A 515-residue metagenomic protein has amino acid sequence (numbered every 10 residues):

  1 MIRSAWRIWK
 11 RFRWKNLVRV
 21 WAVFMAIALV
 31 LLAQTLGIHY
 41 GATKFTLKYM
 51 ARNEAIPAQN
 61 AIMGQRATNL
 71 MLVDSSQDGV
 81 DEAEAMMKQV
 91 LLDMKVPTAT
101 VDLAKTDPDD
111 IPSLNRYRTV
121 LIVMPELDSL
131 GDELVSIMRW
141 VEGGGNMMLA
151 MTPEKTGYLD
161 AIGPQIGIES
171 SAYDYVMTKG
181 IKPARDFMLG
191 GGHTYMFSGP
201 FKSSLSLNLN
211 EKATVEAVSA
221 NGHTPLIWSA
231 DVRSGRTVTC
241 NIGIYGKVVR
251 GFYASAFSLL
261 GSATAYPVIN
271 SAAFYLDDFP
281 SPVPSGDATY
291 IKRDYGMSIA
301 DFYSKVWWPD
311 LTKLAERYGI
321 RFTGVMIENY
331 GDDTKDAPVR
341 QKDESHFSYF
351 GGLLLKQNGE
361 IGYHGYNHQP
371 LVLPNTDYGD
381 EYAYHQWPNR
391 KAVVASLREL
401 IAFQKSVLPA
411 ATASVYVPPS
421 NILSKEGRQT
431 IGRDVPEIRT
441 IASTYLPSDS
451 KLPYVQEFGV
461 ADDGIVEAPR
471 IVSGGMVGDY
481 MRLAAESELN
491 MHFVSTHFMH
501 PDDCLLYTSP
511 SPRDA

Functional and structural regions predicted by a protein language model:
R7-A26: N-terminal Sec-pathway targeting helices
V23, A28, N389-D462: Catalytic domains of cell-wall/extracellular-matrix polysaccharide-remodeling enzymes, centered on de-N-acetylation
G64-N69, Y117, N146, S204-S271: A glycine-centered loop/beta-turn motif at secondary-structure junctions
T68-S75, V141-G143, L149-A161, E316-E426 (+1 more regions): Metal-dependent polysaccharide deacetylase catalytic core of the NodB/CE4 family, i.e., the active-site-bearing domain
G79-T156, K305: Helical hinge/lid and interdomain linker segments adjacent to catalytic or ligand-binding clefts that mediate domain
L127-T194: A glycine-rich, often tryptophan-bearing local segment used as a flexible ligand/cofactor-contacting loop or short
Y245-S255, L259-L353, Q357: Active-site beta->alpha N-cap acidic-glycine motif
Y507-D514: Conserved small/polar residues in nucleotide/adenosyl-binding loops
